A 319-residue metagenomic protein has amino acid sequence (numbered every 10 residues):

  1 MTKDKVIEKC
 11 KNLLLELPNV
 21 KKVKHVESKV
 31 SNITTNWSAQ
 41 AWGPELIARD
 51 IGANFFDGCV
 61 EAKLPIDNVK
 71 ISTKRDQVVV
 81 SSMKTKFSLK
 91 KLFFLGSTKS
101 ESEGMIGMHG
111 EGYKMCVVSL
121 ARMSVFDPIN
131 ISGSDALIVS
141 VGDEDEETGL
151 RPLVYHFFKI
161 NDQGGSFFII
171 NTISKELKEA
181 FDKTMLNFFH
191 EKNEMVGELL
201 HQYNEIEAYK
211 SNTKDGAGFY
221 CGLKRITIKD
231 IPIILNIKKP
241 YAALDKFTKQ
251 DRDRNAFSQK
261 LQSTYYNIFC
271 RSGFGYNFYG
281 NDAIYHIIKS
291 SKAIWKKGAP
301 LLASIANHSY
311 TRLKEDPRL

Functional and structural regions predicted by a protein language model:
T2-P65, M123-P128, G133-D135, S140-L319: N-terminal assembly/transducer modules of large multi-domain enzymes, emphasizing dimerization/partner-binding
I66-R75: Short beta-strand/loop element within the Bergerat-fold HATPase_c
D76-V78, S166: Short beta-strand element(s) in the Bergerat
V79-V141: Flexible ATP-lid and adjacent glycine-rich G1/G2 motifs of the Bergerat
